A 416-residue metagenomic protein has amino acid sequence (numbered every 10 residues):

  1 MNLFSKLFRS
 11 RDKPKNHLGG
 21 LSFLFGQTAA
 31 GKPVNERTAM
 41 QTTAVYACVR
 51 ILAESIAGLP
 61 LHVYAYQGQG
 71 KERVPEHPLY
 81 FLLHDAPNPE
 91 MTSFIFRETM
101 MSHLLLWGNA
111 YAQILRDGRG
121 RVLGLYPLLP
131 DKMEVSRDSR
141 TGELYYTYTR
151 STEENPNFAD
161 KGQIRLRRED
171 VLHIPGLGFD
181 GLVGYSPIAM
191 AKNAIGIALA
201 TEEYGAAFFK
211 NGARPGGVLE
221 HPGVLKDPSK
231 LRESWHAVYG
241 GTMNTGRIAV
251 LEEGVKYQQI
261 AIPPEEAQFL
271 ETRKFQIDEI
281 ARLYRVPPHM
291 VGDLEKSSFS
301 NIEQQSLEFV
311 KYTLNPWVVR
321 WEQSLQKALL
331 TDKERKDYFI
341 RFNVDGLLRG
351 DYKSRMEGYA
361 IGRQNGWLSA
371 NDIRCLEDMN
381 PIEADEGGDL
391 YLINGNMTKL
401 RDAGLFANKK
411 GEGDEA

Functional and structural regions predicted by a protein language model:
M1-F275, E279-R282, V286-H289, D293 (+4 more regions): Structured, contiguous alpha/beta core segments that scaffold functional sites
L105, G212, P228-R232, R273 (+6 more regions): Active-site-proximal structural scaffolding
R247, F339-R341: Residues at or immediately flanking beta-strands
S306-F339, D389-A416: Long, compositionally biased
R320-S324, A328-D332, G362-G366, L376 (+1 more regions): Hydrophobic alpha-helical segments
K336, V344, L348-R349, G362: Non-transmembrane, aqueous-exposed alpha-helical and coiled segments at domain scale
